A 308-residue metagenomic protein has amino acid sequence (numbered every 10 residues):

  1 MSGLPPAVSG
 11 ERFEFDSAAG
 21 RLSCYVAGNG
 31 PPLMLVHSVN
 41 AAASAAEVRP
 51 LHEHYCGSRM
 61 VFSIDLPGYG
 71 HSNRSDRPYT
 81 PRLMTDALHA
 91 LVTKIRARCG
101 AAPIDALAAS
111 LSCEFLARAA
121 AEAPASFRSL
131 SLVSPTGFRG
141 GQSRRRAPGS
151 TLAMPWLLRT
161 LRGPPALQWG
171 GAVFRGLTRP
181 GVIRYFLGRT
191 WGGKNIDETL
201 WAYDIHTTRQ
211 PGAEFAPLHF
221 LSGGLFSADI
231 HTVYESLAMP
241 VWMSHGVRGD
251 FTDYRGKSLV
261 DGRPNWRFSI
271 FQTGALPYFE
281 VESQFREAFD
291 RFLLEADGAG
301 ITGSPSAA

Functional and structural regions predicted by a protein language model:
S2-R21: N-terminal cap/lid segment of alpha/beta-hydrolase-fold proteins
S23-H71: Conserved HGGG/HGGXW glycine-rich cap/lid loop of the alpha/beta-hydrolase fold
S63-L107, L111, A123: Active-site loop/oxyanion-hole signature of alpha/beta-hydrolase fold enzymes
C113-P124, L130: Short glycine-enriched nucleophile-adjacent loop and the immediately C-terminal alpha-helix near the catalytic center
A121, L130-W169: Flexible "cap/lid" loop of the alpha/beta hydrolase fold
Q168-E235: Conserved alpha/beta-hydrolase catalytic His-Asp/Glu region
S236-T273: Conserved loop-alpha-helix segment in the C-terminal half of the alpha/beta-hydrolase fold that carries the catalytic
R263-A308: Catalytic active-site module of serine/aspartate enzymes centered on a nucleophile-bearing elbow/loop
